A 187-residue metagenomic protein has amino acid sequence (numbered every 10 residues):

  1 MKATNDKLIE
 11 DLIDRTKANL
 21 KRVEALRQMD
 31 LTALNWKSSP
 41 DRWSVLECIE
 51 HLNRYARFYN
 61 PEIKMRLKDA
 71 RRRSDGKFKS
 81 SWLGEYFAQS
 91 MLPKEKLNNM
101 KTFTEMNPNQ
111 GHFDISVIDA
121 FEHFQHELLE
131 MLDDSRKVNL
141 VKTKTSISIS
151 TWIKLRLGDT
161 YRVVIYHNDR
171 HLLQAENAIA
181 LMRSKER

Functional and structural regions predicted by a protein language model:
M1-E10, P61-F121, T151, R183-R187: Short, helix-capping/interhelical loops that line the mouth of catalytic, cofactor-, or ligand-binding pockets
A3-R42: An N-terminal domain-cap segment
T4, D30, S44, F113-S116 (+1 more regions): Helix N-cap and loop-to-helix transition residues
I9-L12, T16, V45, V117-F121 (+1 more regions): Hydrophobic packing residues in well-ordered alpha-helices of helical domains and bundles
L12-L20, A56, F121, Q125-L128: Amphipathic alpha-helical coiled-coil segments
E24-L34, K96-T102, L140-S150: Short alpha-helical hairpin
N35-Y86, H126, E130-D134, V138-R187: Short, contiguous alpha-helical
